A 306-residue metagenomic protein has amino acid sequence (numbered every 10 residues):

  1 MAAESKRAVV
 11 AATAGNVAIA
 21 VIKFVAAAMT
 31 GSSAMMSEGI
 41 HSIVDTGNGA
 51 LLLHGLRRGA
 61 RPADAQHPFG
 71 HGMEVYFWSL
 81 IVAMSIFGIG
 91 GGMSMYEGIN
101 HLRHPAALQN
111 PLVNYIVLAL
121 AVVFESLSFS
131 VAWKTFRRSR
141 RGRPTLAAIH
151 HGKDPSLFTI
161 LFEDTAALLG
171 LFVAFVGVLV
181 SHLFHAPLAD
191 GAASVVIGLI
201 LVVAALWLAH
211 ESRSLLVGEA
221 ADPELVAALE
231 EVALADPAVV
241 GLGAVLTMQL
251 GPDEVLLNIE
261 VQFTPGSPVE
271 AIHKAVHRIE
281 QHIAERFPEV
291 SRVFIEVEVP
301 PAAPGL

Functional and structural regions predicted by a protein language model:
M1-P223: Alpha-helical transmembrane cores and adjacent cytosolic helix/loop segments of polytopic membrane transporters
M1-S5, A205-L306: Peripheral (non-transmembrane) domains and long loops of multi-pass membrane proteins
